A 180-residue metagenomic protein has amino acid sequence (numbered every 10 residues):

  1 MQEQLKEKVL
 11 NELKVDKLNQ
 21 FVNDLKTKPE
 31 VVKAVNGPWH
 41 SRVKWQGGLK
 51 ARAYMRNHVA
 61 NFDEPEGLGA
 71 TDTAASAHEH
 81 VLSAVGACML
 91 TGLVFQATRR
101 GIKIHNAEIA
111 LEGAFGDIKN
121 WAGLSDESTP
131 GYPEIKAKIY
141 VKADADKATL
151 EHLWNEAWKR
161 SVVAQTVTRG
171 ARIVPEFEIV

Functional and structural regions predicted by a protein language model:
M1-S83, F95-V180: Extended beta-strand/beta-hairpin segments
A84-M89: Alpha-helical metal-binding/catalytic segments enriched in His/Glu/Asp
